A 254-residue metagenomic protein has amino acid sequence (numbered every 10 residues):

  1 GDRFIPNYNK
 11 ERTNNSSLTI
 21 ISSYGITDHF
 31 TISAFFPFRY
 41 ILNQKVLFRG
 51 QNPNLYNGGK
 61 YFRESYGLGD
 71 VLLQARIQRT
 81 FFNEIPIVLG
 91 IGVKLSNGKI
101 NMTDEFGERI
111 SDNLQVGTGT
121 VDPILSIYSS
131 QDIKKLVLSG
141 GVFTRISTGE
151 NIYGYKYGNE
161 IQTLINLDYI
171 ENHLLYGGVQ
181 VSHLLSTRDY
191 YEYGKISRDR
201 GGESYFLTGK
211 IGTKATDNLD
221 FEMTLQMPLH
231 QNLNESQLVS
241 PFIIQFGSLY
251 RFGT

Functional and structural regions predicted by a protein language model:
G1-R3, Q44-Q51, I100-E108, E150-Y157 (+2 more regions): Outer-membrane beta-barrel translocator domains and adjoining extracellular loop/strand segments of Gram-negative
G1-S17: Surface-exposed strand-loop-strand hairpins of Gram-negative outer-membrane beta-barrel proteins
N14-L18, N57, S65-V71, I85 (+5 more regions): Residues that define the transmembrane beta-barrel architecture of outer-membrane proteins
I20-Y24, A34, L73-I77, I91-V93 (+5 more regions): Residues on the lipid-exposed face of transmembrane beta-strands in outer-membrane beta-barrel proteins
I32-A34, L73, I85-I91, P123 (+5 more regions): Transmembrane beta-strands of outer-membrane beta-barrel proteins
A34-F38, L89-L95, Q131, G140-T144 (+3 more regions): Transmembrane beta-barrel strands of outer-membrane/channel proteins
F81, K156-T254: Outer membrane beta-barrel transmembrane domains
D112-Y193: Detector for outer-membrane/organellar transmembrane beta-barrel domains, recognizing the amphipathic beta-strand
